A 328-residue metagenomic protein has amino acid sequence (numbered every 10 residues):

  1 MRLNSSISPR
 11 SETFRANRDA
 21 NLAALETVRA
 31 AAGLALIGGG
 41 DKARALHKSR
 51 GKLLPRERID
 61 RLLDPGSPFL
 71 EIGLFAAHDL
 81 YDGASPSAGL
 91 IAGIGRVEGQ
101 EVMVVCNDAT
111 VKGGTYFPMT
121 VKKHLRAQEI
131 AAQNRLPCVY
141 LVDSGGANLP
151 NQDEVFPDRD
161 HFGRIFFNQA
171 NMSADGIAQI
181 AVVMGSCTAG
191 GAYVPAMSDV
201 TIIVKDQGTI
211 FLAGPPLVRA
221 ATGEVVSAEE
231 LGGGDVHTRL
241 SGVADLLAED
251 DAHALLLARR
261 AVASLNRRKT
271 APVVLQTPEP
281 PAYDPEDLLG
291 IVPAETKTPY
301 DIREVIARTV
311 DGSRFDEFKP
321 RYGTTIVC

Functional and structural regions predicted by a protein language model:
M1-E98, R268: N-terminal amphipathic, basic-rich helices that act as targeting or association modules
S49-A77, P280-D316: Amphipathic alpha-helical
L74-M103, A132, A294-C328: Non-catalytic terminal/interface segments that mediate subunit docking, oligomerization, and allosteric communication
D82-G89, G113-E129: Glycine-rich anion/phosphate-binding loops
I94-D108, K123-P150, C328: A structural preference for short, pocket-lining loop segments at secondary-structure junctions
V102-C106, G113-Y116, L136-L141, A174-C187: A short, small-residue-rich loop immediately preceding and capping a beta-strand
V142-T270: Conserved catalytic cores of soluble enzyme domains, especially glycine-rich substrate-binding beta-alpha loops
D245-D301: Terminal amphipathic helices with adjacent charged low-complexity linkers/tails
